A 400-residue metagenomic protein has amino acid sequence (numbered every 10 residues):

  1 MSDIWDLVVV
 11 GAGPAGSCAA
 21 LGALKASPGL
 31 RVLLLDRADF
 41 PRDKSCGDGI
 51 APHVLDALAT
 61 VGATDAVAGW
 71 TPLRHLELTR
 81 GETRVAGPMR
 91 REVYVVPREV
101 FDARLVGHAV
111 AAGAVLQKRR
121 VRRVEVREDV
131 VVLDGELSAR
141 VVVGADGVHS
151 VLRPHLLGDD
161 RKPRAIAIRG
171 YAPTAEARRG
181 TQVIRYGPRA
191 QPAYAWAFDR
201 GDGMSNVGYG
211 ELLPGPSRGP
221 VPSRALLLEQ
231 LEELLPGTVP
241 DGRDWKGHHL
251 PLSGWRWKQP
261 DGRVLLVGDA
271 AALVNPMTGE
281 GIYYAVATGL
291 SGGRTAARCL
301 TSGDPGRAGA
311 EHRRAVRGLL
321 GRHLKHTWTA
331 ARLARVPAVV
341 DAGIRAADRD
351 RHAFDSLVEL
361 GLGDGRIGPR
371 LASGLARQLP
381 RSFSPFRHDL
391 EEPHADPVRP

Functional and structural regions predicted by a protein language model:
M1-L7, G22-L30, L390-P397: Extreme N-terminal leader/targeting segments of oxidoreductases
V8-A12, L21-C46: Glycine-rich FAD pyrophosphate-binding loop
G16-S17: N-terminal Rossmann-fold NAD(P) dinucleotide-binding loop
R42-L76: N-terminal FAD cofactor-binding segment of flavoenzymes
D56, W70-P72, E77-H155, R161-A167: Conserved N-terminal helical subregion
R123, L213-D304: FAD/FMN-dependent oxidoreductases across multiple families
V148-E229: Conserved FAD-binding catalytic core of PHBH/FMO-like flavoproteins
A297-P400: C-terminal helical "tail/cap" subdomain of flavin- and related membrane-associated enzymes
